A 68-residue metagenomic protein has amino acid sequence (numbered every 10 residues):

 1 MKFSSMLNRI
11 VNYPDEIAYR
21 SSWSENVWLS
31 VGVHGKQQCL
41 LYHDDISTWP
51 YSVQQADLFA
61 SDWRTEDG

Functional and structural regions predicted by a protein language model:
M1-H43: Extended non-catalytic interaction/regulatory regions in multidomain proteins
L41-G68: Short, compact, well-ordered microdomains
